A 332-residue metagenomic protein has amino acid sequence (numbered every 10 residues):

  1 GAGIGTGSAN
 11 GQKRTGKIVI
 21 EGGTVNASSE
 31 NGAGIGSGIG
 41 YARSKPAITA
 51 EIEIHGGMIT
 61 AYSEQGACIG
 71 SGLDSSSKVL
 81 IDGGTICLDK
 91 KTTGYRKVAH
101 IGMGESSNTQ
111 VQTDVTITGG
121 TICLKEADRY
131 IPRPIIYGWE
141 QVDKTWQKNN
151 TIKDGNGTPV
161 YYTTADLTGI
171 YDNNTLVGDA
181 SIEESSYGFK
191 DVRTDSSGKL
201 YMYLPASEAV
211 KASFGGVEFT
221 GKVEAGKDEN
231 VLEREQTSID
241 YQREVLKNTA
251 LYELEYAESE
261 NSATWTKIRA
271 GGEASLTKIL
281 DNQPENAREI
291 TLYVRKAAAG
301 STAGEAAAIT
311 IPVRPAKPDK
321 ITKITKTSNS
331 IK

Functional and structural regions predicted by a protein language model:
G1-S28, S37-Y62, G70-G94, I101-E126 (+2 more regions): Surface-exposed loop/turn motifs in large extracellular/passenger domains
G155-V160, E218-I239: Extracellular beta-sheet/turn segments enriched in Thr/Pro/Gly and aliphatic residues
Y161-E183, V245-L246: Structural motif
E183-Y201, P205: Short, acidic Ser/Thr/Gly-rich low-complexity loop/linker segments typical of extracellular and cell-surface proteins
Y203-S207, S275-E289: Surface-exposed, short loops/turns at beta-strand junctions within beta-sandwich domains
A206-E218, V294-K296: A short, solvent-exposed beta-strand micro-motif common in secreted/extracellular proteins
R234-V245, V313-K332: Pro/Thr/Ser/Gly-rich low-complexity, intrinsically disordered linker/stalk tracts
S301-P315: Extracellular fibronectin type III
